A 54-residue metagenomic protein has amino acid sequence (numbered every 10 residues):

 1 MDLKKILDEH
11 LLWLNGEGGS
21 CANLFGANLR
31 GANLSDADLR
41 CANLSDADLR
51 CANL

Functional and structural regions predicted by a protein language model:
M1-N23: N-terminal capping/linker segments that flank leucine-rich repeat
